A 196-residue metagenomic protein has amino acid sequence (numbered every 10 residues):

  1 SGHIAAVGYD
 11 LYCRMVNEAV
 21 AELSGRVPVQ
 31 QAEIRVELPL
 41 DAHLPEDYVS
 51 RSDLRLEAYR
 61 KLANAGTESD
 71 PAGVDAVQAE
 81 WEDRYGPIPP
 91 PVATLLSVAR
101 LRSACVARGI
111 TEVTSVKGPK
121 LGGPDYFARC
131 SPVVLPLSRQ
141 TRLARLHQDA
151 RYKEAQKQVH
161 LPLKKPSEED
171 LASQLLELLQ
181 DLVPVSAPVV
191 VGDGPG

Functional and structural regions predicted by a protein language model:
S1-G196: Accessory helical-bundle/CTD segments and flexible terminal tails appended to RecA-like ATPase motors
